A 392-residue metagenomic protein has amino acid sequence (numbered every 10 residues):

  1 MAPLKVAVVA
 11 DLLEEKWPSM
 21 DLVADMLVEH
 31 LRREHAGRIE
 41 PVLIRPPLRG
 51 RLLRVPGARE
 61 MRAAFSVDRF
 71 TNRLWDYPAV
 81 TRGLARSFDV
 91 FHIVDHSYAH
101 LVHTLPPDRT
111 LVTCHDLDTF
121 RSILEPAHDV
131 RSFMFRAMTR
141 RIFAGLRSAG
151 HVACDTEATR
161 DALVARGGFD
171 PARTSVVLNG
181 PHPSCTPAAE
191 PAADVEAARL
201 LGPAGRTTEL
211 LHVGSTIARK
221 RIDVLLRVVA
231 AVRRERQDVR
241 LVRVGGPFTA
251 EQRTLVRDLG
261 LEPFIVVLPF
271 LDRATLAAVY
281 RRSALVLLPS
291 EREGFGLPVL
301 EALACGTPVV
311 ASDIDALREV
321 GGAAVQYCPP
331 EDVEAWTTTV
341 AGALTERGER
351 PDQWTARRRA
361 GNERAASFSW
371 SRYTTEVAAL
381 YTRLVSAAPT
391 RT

Functional and structural regions predicted by a protein language model:
M1-T392: Carbohydrate transferase catalytic cores enriched for Leloir-type hexosyltransferases
